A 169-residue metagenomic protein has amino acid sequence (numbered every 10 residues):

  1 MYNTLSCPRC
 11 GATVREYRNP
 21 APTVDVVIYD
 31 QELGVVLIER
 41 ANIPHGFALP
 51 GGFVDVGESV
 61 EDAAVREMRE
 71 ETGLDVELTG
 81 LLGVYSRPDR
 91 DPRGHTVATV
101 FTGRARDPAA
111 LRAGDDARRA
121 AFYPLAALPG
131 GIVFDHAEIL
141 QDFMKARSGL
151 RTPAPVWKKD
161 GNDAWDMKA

Functional and structural regions predicted by a protein language model:
M1-D25: Acidic, metal-coordinating catalytic segment for phosphate/diphosphate chemistry, firing primarily on the Nudix
L5, V26, F101-A105: Short beta-strand element of the conserved SAM-dependent methyltransferase core
S6, P20, H45, R93-V97: Residue-level preference for beta-strand/loop junctions
R9, F47-L49, L111: Short clusters of hydrophobic/aromatic residues that line enzyme substrate/ligand-binding pockets
Y17-T79, G83-S86: Long, charge-rich boundary regions
L37, R112-G114, T152-P153: Short, hydrophobic secondary-structure boundary micro-motifs
V54-E77, Y85-F143, D166-K168: Unchanged
D142-A169: Charged phosphate-binding loop/patch that engages nucleotide di/tri-phosphates or the phosphate backbone of nucleic
